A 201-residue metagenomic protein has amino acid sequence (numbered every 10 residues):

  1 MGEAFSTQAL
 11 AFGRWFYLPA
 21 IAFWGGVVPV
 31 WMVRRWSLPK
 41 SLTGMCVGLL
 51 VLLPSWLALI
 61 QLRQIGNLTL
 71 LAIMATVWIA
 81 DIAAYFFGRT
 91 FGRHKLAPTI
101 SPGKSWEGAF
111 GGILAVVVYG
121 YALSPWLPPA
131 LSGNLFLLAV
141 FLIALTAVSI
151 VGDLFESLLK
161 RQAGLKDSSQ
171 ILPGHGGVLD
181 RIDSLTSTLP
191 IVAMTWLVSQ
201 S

Functional and structural regions predicted by a protein language model:
M1-A144: Membrane-embedded alpha-helical bundles of polytopic integral membrane proteins
Q8, Q61-Q64, Q162, Q170 (+1 more regions): Residue-identity detector for glutamine
V77-R93, A97, W106, F110 (+1 more regions): Acidic (Asp/Glu-rich) catalytic motifs at the cytosolic membrane interface
I100, V116, G120, P128 (+4 more regions): Ubiquitous "structural anchor" signal
S132-L137, H175-G176, I182, S201: Short, conserved aromatic-histidine micro-motifs
M194-S201: Juxtamembrane boundary at the C-terminal end of a transmembrane helix
